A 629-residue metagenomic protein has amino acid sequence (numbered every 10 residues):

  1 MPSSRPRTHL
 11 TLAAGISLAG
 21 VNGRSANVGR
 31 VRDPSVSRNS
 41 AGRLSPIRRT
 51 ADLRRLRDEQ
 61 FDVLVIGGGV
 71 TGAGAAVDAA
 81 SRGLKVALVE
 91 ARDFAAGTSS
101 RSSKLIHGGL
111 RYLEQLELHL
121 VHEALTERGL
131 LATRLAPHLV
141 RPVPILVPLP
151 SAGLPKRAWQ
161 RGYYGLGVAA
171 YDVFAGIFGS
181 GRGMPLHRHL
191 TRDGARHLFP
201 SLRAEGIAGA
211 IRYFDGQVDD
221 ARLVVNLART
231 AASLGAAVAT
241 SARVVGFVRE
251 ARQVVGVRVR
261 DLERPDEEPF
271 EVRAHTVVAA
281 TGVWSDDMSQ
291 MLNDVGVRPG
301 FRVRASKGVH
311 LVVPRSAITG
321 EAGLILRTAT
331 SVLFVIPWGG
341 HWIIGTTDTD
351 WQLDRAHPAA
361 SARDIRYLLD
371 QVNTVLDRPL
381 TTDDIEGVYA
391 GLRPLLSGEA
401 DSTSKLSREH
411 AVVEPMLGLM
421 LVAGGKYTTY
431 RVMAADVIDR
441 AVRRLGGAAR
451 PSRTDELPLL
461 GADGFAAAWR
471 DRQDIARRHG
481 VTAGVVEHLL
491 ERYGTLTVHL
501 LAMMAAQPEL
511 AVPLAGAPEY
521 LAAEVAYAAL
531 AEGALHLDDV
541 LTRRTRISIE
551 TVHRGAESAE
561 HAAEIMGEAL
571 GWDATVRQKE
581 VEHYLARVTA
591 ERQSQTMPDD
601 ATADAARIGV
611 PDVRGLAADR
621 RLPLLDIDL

Functional and structural regions predicted by a protein language model:
R7-V63, D78-R82: Extreme N-terminal leader/targeting segments of oxidoreductases
D52-R55, Q60, R92, H138 (+11 more regions): C-terminal accessory subdomains/tails of enzymes that are appended
E59-F61, P265-T276: Core beta-strand elements of the Rossmann-like FAD/NAD(P) dinucleotide-binding domain in flavoenzyme oxidoreductases
I66, V272-G282: Short hydrophobic core segments
G67-G69, A91: Glycine-rich Rossmann-fold phosphate-binding loop(s) that bind the pyrophosphate of adenine dinucleotide cofactors
A80-S100: Glycine-rich FAD pyrophosphate-binding loop
A95-H122: Glycine-rich active-site loop/strand segments that organize a redox cofactor
T240-V255: A conserved short coil-to-beta-strand element within the FAD-binding core of flavoproteins
